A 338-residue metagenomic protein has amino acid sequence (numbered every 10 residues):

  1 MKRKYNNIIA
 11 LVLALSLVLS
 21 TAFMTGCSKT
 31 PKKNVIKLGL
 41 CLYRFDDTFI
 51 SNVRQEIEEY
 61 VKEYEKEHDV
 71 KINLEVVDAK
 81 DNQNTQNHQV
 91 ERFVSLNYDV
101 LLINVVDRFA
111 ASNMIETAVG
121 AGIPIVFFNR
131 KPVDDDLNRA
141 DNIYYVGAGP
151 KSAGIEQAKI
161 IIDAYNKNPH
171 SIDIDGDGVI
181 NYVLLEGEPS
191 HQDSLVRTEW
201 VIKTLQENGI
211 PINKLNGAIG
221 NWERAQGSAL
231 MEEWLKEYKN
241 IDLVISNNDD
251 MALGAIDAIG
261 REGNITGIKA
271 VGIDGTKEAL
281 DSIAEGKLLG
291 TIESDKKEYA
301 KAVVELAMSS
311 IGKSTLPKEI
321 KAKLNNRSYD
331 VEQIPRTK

Functional and structural regions predicted by a protein language model:
M1-K37, E116-I123: Short, low-complexity disordered leader/linker segments with a strong preference for bacterial N-terminal type II
K37-Y60, Y64, E75-H88, L96-Y98 (+4 more regions): Extracytoplasmic "Venus flytrap"
F49-E65, A153-Q157, Q192-P211, Q226 (+2 more regions): Short, solvent-exposed amphipathic alpha-helices that sit in or adjacent to ligand/effector-binding or catalytic
E63-A79, L184, Q206-R224: Short beta-strand elements in bilobed, periplasmic/extracellular small-molecule ligand-binding domains
Q86, Y145-D177, G227, T276-A279 (+1 more regions): Hydrophobic alpha-helical segments within soluble ligand-binding/sensing domains
V90-E91, L101-G120, W200-V201, N213-L280: Hydrophobic alpha-helical
M114-S152, H170-G178, T276-A284, L288-L289: Flexible loop/hinge segments that line or gate small-molecule binding clefts
G178-P189, T204, K296-K338: Hinge/cleft segment of the Venus flytrap/periplasmic-binding protein
